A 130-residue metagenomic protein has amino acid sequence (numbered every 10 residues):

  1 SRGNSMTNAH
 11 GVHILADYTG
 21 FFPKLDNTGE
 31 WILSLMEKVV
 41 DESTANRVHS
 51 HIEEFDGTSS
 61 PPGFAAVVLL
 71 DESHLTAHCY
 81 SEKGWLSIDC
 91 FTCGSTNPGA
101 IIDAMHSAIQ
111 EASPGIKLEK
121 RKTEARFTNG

Functional and structural regions predicted by a protein language model:
R2-G130: Polybasic/polar functional segments that serve as interface/processing modules
